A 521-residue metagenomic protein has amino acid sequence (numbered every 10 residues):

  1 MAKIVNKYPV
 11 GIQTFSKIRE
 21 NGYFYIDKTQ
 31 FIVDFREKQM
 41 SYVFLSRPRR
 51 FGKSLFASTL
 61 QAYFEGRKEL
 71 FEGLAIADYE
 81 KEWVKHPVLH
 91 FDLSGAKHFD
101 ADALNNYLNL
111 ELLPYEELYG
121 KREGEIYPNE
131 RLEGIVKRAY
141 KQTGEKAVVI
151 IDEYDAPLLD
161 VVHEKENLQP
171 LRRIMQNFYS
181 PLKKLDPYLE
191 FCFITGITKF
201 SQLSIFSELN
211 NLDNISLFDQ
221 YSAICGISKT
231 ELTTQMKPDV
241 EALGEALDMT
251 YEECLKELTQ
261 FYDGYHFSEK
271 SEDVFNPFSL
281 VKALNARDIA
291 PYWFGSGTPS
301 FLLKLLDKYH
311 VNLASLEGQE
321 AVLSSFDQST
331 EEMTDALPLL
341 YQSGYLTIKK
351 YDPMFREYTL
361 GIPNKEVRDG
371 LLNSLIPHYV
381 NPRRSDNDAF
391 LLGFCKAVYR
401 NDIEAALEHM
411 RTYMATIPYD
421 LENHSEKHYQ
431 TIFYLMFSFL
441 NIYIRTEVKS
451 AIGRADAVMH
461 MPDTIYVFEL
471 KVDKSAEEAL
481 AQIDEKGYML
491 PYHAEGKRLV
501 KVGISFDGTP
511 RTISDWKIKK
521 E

Functional and structural regions predicted by a protein language model:
M1-S425, L440: Phosphate-binding site recognition
V148, T464-Y466, V500: Structural motif
L168-R173, V472-M489: Mg2+/Mn2+-dependent nuclease catalytic core
F433, A455-V472, K486: Conserved catalytic cores of phosphodiester-cleaving nucleases, focusing on short active-site segments
M436-S450: A short acidic/basic microdomain associated with nuclease active sites
A451-A455, K497: Short beta-strand or tight-loop elements that sit immediately N-terminal to catalytic metal-binding acidic residues
P491, E495-E521: Domain-level recognition of nuclease-like catalytic cores that cleave nucleotide substrates
